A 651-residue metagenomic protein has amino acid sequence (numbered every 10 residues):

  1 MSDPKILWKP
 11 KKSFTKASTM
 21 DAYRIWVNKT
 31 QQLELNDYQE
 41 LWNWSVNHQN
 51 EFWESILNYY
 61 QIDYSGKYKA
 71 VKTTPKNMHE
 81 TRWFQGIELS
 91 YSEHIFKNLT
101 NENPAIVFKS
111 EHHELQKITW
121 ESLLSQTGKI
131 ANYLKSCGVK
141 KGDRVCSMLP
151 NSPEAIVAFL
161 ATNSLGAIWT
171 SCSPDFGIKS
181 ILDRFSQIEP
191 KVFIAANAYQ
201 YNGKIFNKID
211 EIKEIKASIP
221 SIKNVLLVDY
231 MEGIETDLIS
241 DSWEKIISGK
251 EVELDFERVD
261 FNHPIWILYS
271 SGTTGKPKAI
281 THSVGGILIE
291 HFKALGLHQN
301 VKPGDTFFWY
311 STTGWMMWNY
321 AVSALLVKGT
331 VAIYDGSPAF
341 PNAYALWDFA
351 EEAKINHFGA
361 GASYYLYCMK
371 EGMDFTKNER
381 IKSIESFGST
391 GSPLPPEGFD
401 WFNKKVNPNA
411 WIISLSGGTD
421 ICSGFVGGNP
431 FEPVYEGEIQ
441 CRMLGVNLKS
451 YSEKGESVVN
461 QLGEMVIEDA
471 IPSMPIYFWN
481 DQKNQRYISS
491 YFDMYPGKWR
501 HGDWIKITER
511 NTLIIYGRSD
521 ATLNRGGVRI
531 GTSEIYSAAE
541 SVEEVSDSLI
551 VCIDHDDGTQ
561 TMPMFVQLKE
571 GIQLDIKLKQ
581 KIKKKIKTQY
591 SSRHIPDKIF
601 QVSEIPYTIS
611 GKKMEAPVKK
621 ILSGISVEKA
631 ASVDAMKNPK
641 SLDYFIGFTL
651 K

Functional and structural regions predicted by a protein language model:
I25, K29-E34, H94-T119, E232-E235: AMP-dependent adenylate-forming
Q39-W44, S92, I106-L160, G177-L182 (+2 more regions): Conserved AMP-binding/adenylate-forming core of the ANL superfamily
E102-P104, L227, I239-Y269, K276 (+2 more regions): Conserved pre-ATP/AMP-binding loop-to-beta segment of ANL
S147, T170-N197, I212, E351 (+13 more regions): AMP-binding/adenylate-forming catalytic core of the ANL superfamily
S164-K245, A362: Structural core segment of the AMP-binding/adenylate-forming
L288-T306, M316-N356, E371-G372: Conserved AMP-binding/adenylation subdomain of ANL enzymes
G329, I355-A360, M369-V434: Gly/Ser/Thr-rich phosphate-binding loop
M443, E456-F492, I530, S626-V627: Conserved ATP/PPi-binding loop(s) of AMP-dependent carboxylate-activating enzymes
